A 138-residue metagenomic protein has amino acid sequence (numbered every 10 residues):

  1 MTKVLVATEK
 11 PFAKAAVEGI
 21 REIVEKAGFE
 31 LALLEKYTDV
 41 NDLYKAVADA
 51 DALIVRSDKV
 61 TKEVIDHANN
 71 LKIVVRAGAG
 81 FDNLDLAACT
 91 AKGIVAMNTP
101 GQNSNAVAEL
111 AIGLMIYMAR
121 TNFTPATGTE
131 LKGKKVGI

Functional and structural regions predicted by a protein language model:
M1-A50, V136: N-terminal glycine-/charge-rich "phosphate-binding" loop or analogous flexible N-terminal tail
V4-L5, A32, I73-V75, L131: Residue-level detection of beta-strand scaffold positions
V47, E130-L131: A conserved, positively charged/aromatic
D51-T129: Phosphate/diphosphate ligand-binding glycine-rich loop within oxidoreductases
L131-I138: Conserved anion/nucleotide-ligand pocket segment
